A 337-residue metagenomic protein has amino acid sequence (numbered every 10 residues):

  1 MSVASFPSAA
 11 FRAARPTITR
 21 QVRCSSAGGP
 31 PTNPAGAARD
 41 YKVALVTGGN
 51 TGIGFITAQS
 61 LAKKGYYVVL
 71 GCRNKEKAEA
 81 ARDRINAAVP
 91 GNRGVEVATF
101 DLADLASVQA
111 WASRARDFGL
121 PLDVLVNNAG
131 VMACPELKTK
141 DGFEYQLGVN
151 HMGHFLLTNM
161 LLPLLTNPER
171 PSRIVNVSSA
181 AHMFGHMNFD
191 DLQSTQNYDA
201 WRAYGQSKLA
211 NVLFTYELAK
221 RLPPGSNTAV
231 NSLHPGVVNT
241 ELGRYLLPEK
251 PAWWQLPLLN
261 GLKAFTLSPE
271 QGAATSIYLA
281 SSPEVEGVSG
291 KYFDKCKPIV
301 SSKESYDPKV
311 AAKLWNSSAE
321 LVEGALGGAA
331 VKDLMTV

Functional and structural regions predicted by a protein language model:
M1, R20-A27: N-terminal mitochondrial targeting presequences
M1-P16: N-terminal chloroplast transit peptides
A27-K250, V322-M335: Rossmann-fold NAD(P)H-dependent dehydrogenase/reductase core
A81, N211-F214, G272-S276, L314 (+1 more regions): Alpha-helical packing segments of well-folded alpha/beta enzyme cores
S207, S232, L256-I299, P308-V310: C-terminal helical subdomain
K250-L256: Cytochrome P450 catalytic domain signature, combining two hallmark sequence patches
W254, E284-V337: C-terminal tail/cap regions
